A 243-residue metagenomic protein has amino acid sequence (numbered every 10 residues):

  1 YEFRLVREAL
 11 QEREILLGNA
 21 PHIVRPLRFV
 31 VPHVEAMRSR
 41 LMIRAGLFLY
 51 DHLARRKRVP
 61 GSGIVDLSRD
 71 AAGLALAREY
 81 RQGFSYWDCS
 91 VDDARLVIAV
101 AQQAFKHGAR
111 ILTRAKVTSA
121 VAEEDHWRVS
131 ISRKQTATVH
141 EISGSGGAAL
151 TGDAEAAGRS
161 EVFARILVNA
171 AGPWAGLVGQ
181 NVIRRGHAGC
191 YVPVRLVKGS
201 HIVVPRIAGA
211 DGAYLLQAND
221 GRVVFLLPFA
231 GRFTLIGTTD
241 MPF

Functional and structural regions predicted by a protein language model:
Y1-A71: Dinucleotide-binding Rossmann-like beta1-alpha1 core, especially the glycine-rich loop that anchors the ADP
H22-R28, A170-R185, G189-F243: Active-site substrate-recognition segment that forms the wall of the catalytic cavity or substrate channel
L74-R81, G237-D240: Residues forming anionic-ligand binding surfaces in small-molecule and nucleic-acid pockets of primarily soluble enzymes
F84-Q103, L112-R114: Short beta-strand to alpha-helix junction loop
T113-W127: A conserved short coil-to-beta-strand element within the FAD-binding core of flavoproteins
K134-R159: Intrinsic disorder/low-complexity segments
G158-I166: Core beta-strand elements of the Rossmann-like FAD/NAD(P) dinucleotide-binding domain in flavoenzyme oxidoreductases
